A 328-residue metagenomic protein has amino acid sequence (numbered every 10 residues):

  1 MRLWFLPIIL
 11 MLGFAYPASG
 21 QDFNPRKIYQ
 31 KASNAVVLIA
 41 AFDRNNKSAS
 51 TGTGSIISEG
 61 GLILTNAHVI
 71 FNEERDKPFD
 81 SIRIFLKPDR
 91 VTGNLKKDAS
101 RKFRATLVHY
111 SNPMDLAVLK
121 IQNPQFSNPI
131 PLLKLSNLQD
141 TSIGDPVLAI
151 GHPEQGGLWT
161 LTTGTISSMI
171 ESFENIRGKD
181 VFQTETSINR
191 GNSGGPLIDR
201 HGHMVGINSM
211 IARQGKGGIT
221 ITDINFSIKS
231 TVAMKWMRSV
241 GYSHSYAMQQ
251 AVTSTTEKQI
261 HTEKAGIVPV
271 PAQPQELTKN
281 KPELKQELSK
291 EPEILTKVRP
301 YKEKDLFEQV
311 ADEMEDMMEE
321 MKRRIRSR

Functional and structural regions predicted by a protein language model:
L6-A15: Bacterial N-terminal signal peptides
Y16-S50, E308-Q309, M314-R324: Protease-domain processing segments flanking chymotrypsin-fold serine proteases, especially trypsin-like
D22-P25, F42-G60, N66, S100-R104 (+3 more regions): A conserved glycine-rich beta-strand in the N-terminal activation segment of trypsin-fold
I28, N72-E74, T106-V108, P124-G157: Active-site substrate-binding loop(s) of clan PA
Y29, F71, D199-K304, E308: C-terminal subregion of chymotrypsin/trypsin-like serine protease catalytic domains
K31-K47, Q122-L132, W159-R238: Active-site region of chymotrypsin-like
S58-P113: Catalytic-histidine neighborhood of serine endopeptidases, predominantly the chymotrypsin-like S1/PA family
S81, N94-A105, I143-L148, W159-E171: Beta-strand/loop subdomains of soluble extracytoplasmic proteins
